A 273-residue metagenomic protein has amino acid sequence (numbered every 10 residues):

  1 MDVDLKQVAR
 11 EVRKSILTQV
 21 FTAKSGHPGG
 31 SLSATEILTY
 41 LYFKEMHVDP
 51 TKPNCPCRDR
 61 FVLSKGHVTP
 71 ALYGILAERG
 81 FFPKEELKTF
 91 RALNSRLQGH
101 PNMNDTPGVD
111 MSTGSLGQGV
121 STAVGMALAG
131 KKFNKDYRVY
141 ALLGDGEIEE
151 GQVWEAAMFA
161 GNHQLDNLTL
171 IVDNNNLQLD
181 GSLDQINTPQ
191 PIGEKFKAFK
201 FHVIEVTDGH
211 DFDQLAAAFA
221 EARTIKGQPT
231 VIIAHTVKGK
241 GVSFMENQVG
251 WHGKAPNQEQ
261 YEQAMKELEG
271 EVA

Functional and structural regions predicted by a protein language model:
D2-V3, Q7-R10, S31-A34: Flexible, compositionally biased loop and terminal segments
A9-S25, D173-N175: N-terminal capping segment at the start of a domain
I16-V20, S31-E155, G161-N162: Cofactor-binding active-site loop characterized by glycine-rich and histidine/acidic residues
V62, T169, E205, V231-I233: Structured core elements
H67-V68, N175-N176, H235-G239: Glycine-rich beta-alpha junction loops
G108, S112-S115, V120-T224: Thiamine diphosphate
F212, A216-A273: Glycine/aspartate-rich loop-and-adjacent alpha/beta segment that forms the canonical ThDP
